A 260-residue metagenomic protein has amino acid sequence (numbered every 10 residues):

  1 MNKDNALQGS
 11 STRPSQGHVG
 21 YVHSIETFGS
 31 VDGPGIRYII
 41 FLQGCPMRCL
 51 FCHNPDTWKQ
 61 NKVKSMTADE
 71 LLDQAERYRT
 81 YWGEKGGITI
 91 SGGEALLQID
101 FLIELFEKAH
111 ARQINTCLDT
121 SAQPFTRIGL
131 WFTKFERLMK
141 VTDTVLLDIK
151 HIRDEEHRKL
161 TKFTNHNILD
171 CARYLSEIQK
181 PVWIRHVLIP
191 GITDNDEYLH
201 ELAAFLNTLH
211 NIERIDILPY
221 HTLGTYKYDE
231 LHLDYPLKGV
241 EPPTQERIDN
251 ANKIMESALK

Functional and structural regions predicted by a protein language model:
M1-F41, M47-K62, R77-E84: N-terminal [4Fe-4S]-dependent radical SAM core
M1-V31, L188-K260: Auxiliary Fe-S-binding modules of radical SAM enzymes
V22, I39, Q43-P46, T57-K59 (+3 more regions): N-terminal/domain-start segments enriched in small and hydrophobic, helix-friendly residues, covering either
D56-Q60, R158-T164, H232-V240: Short glycine-enriched, charge-decorated loop/helix-capping segments at active-site entrances that position
V63-D73: Short cysteine/histidine-rich metal-coordination sites, predominantly Zn2+-binding motifs
S65, K162-N165, P242-Q245: Short, conserved loop/turn and helix-capping segments at secondary-structure boundaries that abut family-defining
E76-T80, E84-G87, G92, L96-L218 (+1 more regions): Conserved AdoMet/S-adenosylmethionine-binding subsite of the radical SAM
